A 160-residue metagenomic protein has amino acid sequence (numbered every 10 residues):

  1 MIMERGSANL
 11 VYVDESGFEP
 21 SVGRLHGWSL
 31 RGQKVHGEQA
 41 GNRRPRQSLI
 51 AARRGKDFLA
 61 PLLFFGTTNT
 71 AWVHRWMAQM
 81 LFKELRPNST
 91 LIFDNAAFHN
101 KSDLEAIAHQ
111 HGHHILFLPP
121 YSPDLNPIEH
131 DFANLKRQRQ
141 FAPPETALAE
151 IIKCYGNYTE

Functional and structural regions predicted by a protein language model:
M1-E160: Short functional hotspots at interaction and active-site rims
